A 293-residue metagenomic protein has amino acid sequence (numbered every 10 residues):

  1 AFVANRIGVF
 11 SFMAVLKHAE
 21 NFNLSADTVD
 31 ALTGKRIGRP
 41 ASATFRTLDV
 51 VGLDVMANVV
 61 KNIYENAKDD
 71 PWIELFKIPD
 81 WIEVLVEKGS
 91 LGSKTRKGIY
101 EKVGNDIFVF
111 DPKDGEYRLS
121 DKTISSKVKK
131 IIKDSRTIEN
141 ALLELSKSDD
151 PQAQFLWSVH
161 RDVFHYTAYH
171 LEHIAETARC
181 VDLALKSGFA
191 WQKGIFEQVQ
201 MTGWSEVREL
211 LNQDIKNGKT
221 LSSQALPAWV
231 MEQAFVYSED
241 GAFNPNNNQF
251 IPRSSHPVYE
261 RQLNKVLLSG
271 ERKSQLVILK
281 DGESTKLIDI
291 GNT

Functional and structural regions predicted by a protein language model:
A1-T293: N-terminal glycine-rich phosphate-binding loop for ADP-containing cofactors
